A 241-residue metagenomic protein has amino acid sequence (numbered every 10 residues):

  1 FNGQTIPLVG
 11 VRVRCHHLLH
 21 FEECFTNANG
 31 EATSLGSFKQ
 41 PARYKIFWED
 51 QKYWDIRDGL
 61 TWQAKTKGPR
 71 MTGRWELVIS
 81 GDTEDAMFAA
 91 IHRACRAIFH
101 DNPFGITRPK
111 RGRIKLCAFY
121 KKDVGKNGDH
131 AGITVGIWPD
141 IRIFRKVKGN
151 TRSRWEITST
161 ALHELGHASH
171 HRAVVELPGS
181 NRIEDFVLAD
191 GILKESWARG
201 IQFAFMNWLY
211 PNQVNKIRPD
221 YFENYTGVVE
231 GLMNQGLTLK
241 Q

Functional and structural regions predicted by a protein language model:
F1-L19: Short, ordered, surface-exposed loop/turn motifs in non-cytosolic proteins
H16-T33: Short, acidic Ser/Thr/Gly-rich low-complexity loop/linker segments typical of extracellular and cell-surface proteins
T33-R43: Short Pro-Gly-centered beta-turn/loop motif in secreted/extracellular proteins
K45-K67: A short, solvent-exposed loop/turn motif at the edges and junctions of modular extracellular/periplasmic domains
D85-K146: Auxiliary, metal-adjacent structural segments of Zn-dependent hydrolase domains
I143-A161: Short pre-active-site segment immediately N-terminal to the catalytic Zn-binding motif
S159-E176, E195-R199, F203: Active-site recognition of the HExxH zinc-binding catalytic motif
S180-Q241: Replace "(M1/M4/M9/M12/WLM)" with "(e.g., M1/M4/M8/M9/M12/M26/WLM)" and add "not limited to" to clarify scope
